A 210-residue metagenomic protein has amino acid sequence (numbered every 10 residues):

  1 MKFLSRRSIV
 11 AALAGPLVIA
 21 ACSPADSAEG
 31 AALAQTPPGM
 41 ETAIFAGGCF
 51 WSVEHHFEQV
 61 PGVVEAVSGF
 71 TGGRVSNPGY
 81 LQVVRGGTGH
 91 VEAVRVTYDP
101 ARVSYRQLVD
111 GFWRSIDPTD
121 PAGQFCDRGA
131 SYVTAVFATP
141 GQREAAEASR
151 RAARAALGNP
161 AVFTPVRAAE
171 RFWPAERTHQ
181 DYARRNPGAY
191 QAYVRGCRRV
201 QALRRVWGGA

Functional and structural regions predicted by a protein language model:
K2-S5, V10-A210: Flexible coil/turn and secondary-structure edge motifs
